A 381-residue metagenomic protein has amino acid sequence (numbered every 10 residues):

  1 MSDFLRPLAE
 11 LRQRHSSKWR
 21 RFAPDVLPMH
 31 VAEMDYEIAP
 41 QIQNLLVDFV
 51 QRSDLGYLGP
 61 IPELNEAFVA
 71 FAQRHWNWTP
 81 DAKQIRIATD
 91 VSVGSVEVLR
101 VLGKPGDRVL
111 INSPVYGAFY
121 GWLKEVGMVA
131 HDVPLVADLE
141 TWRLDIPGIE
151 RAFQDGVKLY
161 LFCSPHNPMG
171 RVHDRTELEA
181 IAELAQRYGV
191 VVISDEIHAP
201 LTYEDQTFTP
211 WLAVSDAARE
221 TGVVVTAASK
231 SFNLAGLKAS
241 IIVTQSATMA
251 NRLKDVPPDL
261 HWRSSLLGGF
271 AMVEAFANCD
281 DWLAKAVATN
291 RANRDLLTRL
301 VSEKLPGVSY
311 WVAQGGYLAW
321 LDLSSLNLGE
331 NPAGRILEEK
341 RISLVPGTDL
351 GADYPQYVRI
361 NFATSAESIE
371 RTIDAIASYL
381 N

Functional and structural regions predicted by a protein language model:
S2-D90, E97, F276-A277, S343: N-terminal small-domain helix-loop-helix segment of the aminotransferase-like
N44-L45, D216-R291, R299-L300: Conserved core segment of the aminotransferase class I/II
L55-E183, P200-L201, F208-A217, V223: Conserved core of the PLP fold type I
I111, D132, L161, V192-S194 (+2 more regions): Hydrophobic residues in well-ordered beta-strands that form the structural core
V126, R187-Y188, A218, K340: Helix C-cap/helix->beta junction micro-motif
E150-R151, A218, N331, R335-L344 (+1 more regions): PLP-dependent enzyme catalytic core of the Aspartate aminotransferase-like
V273, N290-T298, Y310-L323, Y354: Conserved glycine-rich beta-strand-loop-beta hairpin in the small C-terminal domain of fold type I
